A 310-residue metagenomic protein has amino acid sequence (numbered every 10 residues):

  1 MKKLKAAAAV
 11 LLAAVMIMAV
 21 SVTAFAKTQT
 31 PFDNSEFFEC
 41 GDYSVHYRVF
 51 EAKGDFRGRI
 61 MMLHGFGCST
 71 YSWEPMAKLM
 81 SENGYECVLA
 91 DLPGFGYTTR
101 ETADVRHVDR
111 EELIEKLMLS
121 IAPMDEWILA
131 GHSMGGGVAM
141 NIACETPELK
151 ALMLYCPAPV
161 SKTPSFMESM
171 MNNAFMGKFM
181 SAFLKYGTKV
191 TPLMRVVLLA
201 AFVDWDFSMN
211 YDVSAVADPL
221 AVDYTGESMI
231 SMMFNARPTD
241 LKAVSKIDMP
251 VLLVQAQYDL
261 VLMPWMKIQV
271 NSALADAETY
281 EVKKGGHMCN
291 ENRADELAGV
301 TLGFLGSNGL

Functional and structural regions predicted by a protein language model:
A8-G58, E82-Y85, M118, A122-D125 (+1 more regions): Alpha/beta-hydrolase fold catalytic core
F38, R48, L92-A130, G299: Active-site loop/oxyanion-hole signature of alpha/beta-hydrolase fold enzymes
V45, T163-S169, K185-K246: Conserved alpha/beta-hydrolase catalytic His-Asp/Glu region
F50-Y97: Conserved HGGG/HGGXW glycine-rich cap/lid loop of the alpha/beta-hydrolase fold
C144, L152-A182: Flexible "cap/lid" loop of the alpha/beta hydrolase fold
I247, L253-Q255: Short beta-strand/loop motif that positions the catalytic acidic residue of the alpha/beta-hydrolase fold
Q257-L262, H287: Acidic catalytic loop of the alpha/beta-hydrolase fold
G285-A298: Catalytic histidine-centered segment of alpha/beta-hydrolase-like enzymes
